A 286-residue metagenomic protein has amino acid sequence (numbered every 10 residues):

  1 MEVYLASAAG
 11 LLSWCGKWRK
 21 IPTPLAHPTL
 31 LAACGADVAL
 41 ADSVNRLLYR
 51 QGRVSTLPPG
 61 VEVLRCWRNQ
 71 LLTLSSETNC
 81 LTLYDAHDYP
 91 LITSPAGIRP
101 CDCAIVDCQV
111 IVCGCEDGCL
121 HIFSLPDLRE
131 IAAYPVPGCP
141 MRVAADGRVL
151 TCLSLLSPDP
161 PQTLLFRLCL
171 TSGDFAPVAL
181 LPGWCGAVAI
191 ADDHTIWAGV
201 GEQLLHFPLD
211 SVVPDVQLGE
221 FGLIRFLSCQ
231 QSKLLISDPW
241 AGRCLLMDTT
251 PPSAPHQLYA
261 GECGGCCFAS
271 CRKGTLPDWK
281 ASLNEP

Functional and structural regions predicted by a protein language model:
M1-L25, T29-A33, P286: An edge-strand/N-cap motif at the start of beta-rich repeat modules
E2, D37, Q70, Q109-I111 (+3 more regions): Conserved core beta-strand positions within WD40 beta-propeller blades
L5-A9, L40-N45, T73-E77, V112-D117 (+3 more regions): Conserved beta-strand positions in repeat-built beta-propeller and related beta-rich domains
G10-S13, R46-Y49, N79-L83, G118-I122 (+3 more regions): Structural motif
G16, S43, Q51-G52, S76 (+6 more regions): Inter-blade boundary loops/turns of WD-repeat beta-propellers
K17-T23, G52-L57, H87-P95, R129-Y134 (+3 more regions): A short beta-strand motif characteristic of beta-propeller blades
A26-G35, P59-R68, I98-V106, G138-D146 (+3 more regions): Repeated scaffold domains used in trafficking and secretory/extracellular systems, primarily beta-propellers
Q230-P286: Blade-level signature of beta-propeller repeat domains, shared across WD40, Kelch, NHL, RCC1 and BNR/Asp-box propellers
